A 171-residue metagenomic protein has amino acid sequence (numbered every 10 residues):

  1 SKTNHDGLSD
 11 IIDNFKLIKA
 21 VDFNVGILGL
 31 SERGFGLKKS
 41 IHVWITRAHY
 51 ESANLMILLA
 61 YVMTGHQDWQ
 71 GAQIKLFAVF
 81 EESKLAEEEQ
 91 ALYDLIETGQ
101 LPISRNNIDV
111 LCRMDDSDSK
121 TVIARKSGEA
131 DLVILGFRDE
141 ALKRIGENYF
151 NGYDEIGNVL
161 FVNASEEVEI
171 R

Functional and structural regions predicted by a protein language model:
S1-R171: Membrane-embedded alpha-helical bundles that form conduits across membranes
